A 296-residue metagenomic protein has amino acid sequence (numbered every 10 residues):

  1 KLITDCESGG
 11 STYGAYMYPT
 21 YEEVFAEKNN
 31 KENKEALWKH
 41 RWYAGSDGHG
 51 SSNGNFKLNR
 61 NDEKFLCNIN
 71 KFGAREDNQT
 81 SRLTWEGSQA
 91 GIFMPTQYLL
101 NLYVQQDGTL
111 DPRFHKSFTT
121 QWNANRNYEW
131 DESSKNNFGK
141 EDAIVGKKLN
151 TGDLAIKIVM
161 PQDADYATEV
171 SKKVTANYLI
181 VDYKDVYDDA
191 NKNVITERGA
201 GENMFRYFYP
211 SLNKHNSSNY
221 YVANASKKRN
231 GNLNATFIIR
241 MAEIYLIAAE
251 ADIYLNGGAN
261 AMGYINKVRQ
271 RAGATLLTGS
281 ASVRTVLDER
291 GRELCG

Functional and structural regions predicted by a protein language model:
K1-E7, W38, F114-K116, T168 (+3 more regions): Extended, hydrophobic/aromatic-rich amphipathic alpha-helical segments that build helical scaffolds
K1-Y178: An aromatic- and glycine-enriched ligand-binding surface/loop that stacks and positions planar moieties
T168, K172-N193, E197-R198, E202 (+1 more regions): Long, K/E/R/D-enriched contiguous segments that form extended
N191-T236: Active-site beta-strand/loop architecture of penicillin-binding DD-peptidases
L276: Short, solvent-exposed beta-strand-to-loop segments that form ligand-recognition rims of beta-rich domains
